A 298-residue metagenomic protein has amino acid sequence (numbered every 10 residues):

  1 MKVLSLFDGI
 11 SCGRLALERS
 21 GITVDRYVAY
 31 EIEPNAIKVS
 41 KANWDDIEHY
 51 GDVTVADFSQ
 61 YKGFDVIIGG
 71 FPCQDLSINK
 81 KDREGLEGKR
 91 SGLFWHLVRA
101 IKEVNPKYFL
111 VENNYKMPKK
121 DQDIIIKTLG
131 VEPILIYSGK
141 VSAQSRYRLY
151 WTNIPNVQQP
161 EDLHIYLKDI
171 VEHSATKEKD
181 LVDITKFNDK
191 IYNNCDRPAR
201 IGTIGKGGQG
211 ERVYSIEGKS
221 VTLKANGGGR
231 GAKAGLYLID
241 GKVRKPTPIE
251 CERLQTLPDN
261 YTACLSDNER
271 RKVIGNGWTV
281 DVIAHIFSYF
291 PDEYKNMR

Functional and structural regions predicted by a protein language model:
M1-R298: Conserved active-site and SAM-binding loop architecture of S-adenosyl-L-methionine-dependent nucleic-acid
